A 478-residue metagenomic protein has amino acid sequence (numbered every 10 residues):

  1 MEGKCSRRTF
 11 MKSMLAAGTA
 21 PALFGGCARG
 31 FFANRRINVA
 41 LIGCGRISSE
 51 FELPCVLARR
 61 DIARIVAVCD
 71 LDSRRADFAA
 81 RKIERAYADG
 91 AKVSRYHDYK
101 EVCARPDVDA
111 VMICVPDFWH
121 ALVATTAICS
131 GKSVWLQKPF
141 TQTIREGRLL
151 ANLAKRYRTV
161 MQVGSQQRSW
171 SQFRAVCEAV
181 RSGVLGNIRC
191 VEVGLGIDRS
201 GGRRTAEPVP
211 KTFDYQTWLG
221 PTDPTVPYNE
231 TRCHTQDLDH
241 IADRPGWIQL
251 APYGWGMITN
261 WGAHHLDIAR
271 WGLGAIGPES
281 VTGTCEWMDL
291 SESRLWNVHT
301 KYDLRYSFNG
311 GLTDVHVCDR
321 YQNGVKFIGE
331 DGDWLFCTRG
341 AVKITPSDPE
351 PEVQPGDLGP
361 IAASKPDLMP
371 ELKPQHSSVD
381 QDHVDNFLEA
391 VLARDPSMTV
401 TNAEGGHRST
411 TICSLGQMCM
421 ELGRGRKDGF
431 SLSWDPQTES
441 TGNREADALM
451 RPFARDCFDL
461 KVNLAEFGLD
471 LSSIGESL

Functional and structural regions predicted by a protein language model:
E2-L136, R145-V160, E466-L478: N-terminal glycine-/serine-/threonine-rich beta1-alpha1-beta2 phosphate-ribose binding loop of Rossmann-like
M11, L57, A80, K100-C103 (+9 more regions): Non-transmembrane alpha-helical segments in soluble domains of secreted/periplasmic/extracellular proteins
D72-R75, Y96, P116-H120, F140-Q142 (+5 more regions): Short, solvent-exposed turn/loop segments enriched in Gly/Ser/Thr/Pro and often Arg
I113, P139, S165, I258 (+1 more regions): Glycine- and other small-residue-rich loops at beta-strand/loop junctions that grip anionic moieties
S133, T141-G220: A contiguous active-site-proximal alpha/beta segment in oxidoreductase catalytic domains
R174-A175, N187, E192-E404, R408-L478: Contiguous beta-strand/loop segments that form the cofactor/metal-binding neighborhood of enzyme cores
